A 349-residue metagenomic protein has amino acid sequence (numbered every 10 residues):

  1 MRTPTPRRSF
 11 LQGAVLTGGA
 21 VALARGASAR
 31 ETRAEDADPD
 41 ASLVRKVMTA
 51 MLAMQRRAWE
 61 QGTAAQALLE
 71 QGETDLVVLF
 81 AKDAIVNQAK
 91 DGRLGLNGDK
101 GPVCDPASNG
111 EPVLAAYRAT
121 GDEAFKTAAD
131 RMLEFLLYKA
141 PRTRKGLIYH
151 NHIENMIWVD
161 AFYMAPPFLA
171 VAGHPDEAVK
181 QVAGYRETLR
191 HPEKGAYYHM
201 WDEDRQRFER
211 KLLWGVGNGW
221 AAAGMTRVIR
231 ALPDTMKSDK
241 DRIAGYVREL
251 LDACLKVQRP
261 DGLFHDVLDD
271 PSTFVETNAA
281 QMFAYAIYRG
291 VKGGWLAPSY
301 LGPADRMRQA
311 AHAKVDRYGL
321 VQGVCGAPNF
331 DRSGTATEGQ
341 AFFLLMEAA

Functional and structural regions predicted by a protein language model:
M1-G18: N-terminal secretory signal peptides and thylakoid transit peptides that target proteins across membranes
V15, G19, R230, A341-A349: A short, amphipathic alpha-helical segment
A24-A29, A34: Boundary at the C-terminal end of the N-terminal hydrophobic targeting segment
E35-G62, A67-P112, A116-T127, R131 (+5 more regions): CBM-like carbohydrate-recognition segments
A65, L147-N155, V159-A161: Substrate-binding groove/exosite segments of carbohydrate-active enzymes
L96, N151-H152, F208-K211, N329-D331: A short glycine/serine-rich beta->alpha loop
K100-G101, I153-E154, H191: Short glycine-enriched loops at secondary-structure junctions
M156-F162, P166-V267, T273-Q281, P298-V324 (+1 more regions): Extended ligand-binding clefts on enzyme/binding-domain cores
